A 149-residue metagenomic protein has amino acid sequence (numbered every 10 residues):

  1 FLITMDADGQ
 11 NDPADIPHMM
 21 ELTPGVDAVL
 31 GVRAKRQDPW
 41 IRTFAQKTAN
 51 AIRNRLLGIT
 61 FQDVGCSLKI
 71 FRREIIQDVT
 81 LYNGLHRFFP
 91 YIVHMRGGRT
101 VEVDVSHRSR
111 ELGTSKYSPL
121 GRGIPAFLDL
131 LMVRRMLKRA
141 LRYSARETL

Functional and structural regions predicted by a protein language model:
F1-W40, E74, Y91-V103, Y143-L149: Structured catalytic core of nucleotide-sugar glycosyltransferases
D6, R33, L68, N83 (+1 more regions): Residues that line or immediately flank small-molecule/substrate-binding pockets and catalytic motifs
G9, G58, L81: Hydrophobic patch in the ABC ATPase nucleotide-binding domain
Q10-A14, P39-T43, G84, T114-G121: Residues at secondary-structure transition points
D15, C66, G84, F88: Residue-level recognition of oxygen-bearing side chains
E21, A45-N50, S118-G121: Short, hinge-like loop/turn segments at secondary-structure boundaries
V26-Q77, L128, M132: Short, flexible, basic/aromatic active-site loop/helix in glycosyltransferases
Y82-L149: Hydrophobic helical membrane-anchoring modules
